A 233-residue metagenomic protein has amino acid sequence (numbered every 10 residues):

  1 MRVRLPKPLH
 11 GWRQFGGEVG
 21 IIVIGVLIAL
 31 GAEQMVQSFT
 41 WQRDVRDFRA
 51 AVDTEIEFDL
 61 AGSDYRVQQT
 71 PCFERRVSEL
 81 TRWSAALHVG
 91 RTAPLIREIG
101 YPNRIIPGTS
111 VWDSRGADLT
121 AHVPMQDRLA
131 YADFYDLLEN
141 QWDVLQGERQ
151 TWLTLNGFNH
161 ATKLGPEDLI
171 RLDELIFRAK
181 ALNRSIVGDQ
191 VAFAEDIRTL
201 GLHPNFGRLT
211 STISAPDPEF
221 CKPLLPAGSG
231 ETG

Functional and structural regions predicted by a protein language model:
M1-R13, Q34-G233: Long, hydrophobic alpha-helical segments that serve as membrane-spanning/inserting helices
E18-A32: Hydrophobic membrane-insertion alpha-helices, especially the h-region of bacterial N-terminal signal peptides
